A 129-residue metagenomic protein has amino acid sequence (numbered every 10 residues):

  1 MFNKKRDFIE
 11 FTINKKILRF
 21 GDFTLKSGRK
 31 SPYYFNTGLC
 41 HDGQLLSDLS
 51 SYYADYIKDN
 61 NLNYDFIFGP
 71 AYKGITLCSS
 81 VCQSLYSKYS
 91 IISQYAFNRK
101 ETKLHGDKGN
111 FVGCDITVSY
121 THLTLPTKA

Functional and structural regions predicted by a protein language model:
M1-L62: Active-site-facing substrate-recognition patch
I17, A54, K58, Y72 (+2 more regions): Generic short alpha-helical segment signal, independent of protein family or function, capturing local helix propensity
G28, I67, Y95: Conserved hydrophobic/aromatic pocket- or pore-lining residues that grip, position, or stack substrates in active sites
Y64-A71: Short glycine-rich phosphate-binding loop at a beta-alpha junction
A71-L77: Gly/Ser/Thr-rich loops at beta-strand to alpha-helix junctions that form or flank small-molecule/cofactor-binding
S79-Y120: Short, glycine/charge-rich flexible loops or terminal/linker lids adjacent to PRPP-binding catalytic cores
T121-T127: Conserved small/polar residues in nucleotide/adenosyl-binding loops
